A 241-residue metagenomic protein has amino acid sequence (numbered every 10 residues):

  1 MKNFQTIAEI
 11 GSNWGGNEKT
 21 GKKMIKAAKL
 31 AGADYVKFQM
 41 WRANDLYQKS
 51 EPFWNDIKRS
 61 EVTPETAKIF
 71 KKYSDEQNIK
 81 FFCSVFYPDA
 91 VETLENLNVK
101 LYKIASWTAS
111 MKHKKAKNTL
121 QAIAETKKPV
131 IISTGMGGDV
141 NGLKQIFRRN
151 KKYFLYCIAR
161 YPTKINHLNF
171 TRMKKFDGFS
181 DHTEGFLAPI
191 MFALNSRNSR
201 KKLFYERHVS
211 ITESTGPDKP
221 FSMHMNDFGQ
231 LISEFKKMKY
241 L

Functional and structural regions predicted by a protein language model:
M1-L241: Catalytic cores and adjacent flexible loops of soluble metabolic enzymes that perform enolate/carbanion chemistry on
